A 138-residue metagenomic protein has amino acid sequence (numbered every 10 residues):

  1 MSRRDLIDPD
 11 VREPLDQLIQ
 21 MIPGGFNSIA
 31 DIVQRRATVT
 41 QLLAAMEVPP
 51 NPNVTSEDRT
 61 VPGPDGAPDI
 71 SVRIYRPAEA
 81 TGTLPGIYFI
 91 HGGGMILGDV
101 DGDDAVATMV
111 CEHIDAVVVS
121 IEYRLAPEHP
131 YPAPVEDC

Functional and structural regions predicted by a protein language model:
M1-D69: A glycine/proline-hinged amphipathic helix-loop "lid/cap" segment that gates access to hydrophobic ligand pockets
G66-A78: A short loop-to-beta-strand scaffold at the N-terminal edge of the catalytic core in hydrolase folds
V72, T83-G93: Short beta-strand element of the alpha/beta-hydrolase
F89, G94-I96, G102, V118: Serine-hydrolase catalytic-loop signature spanning alpha/beta hydrolases and amidase-signature enzymes
I96-L97, P127-E128: Short, small-residue-enriched loops and turns at beta-alpha junctions that line or gate enzyme active sites
D101-I121: Short amphipathic alpha-helix adjacent to the substrate-entry channel of hydrolases
E122-A126: Short beta-to-alpha linker loops that shape the active-site pocket of alpha/beta-hydrolase fold enzymes
H129-C138: Alpha/beta-hydrolase active-site loop
